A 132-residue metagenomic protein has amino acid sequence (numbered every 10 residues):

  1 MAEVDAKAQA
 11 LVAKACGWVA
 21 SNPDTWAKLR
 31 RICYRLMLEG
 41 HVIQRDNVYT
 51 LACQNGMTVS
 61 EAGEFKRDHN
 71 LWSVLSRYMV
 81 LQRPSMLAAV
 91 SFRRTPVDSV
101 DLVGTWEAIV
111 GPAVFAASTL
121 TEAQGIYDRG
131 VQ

Functional and structural regions predicted by a protein language model:
M1-V12: Long, low-complexity, charged/polar intrinsically disordered regions in eukaryotic proteins
L11-K14, K28, R35, L51 (+5 more regions): Charge-rich, solvent-exposed alpha-helical interaction surfaces
K14-R45: Positively charged, polyanion-binding regions of nucleic-acid-associated proteins
R35-L38, I43-E61: Extended, basic/helix-rich recognition subdomains
T50, G56, E61-M86: Charge-enriched amphipathic alpha-helical scaffolds
S91-T105: Eukaryotic compositionally biased, intrinsically disordered low-complexity regulatory regions enriched in Ser/Thr/Pro
V103-A113: Short aromatic-glycine-(Arg/Gly/Cys) micro-motifs in beta-strand/loop hairpins
A116-V131: A short, charged, amphipathic alpha-helix used as a generic interaction element across diverse proteins
